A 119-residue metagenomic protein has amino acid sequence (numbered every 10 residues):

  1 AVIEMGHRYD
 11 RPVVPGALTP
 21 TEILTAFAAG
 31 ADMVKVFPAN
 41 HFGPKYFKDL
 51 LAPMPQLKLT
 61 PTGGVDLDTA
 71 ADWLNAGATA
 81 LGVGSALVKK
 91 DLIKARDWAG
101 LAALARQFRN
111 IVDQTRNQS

Functional and structural regions predicted by a protein language model:
A1-V2, K35-P44, A76-W98: Glycine-rich phosphate-binding active-site loops on the catalytic face of alpha/beta enzymes
V2-I3, E22: Aromatic/hydrophobic pocket-lining residues that form π-stacking "cages" and hydrophobic walls in ligand
M5-V14, P53-P61: Short beta-strand/loop segments at the ligand-binding rim of alpha/beta enzyme cores
G6-R8, L74, K90-Q118: C-terminal helical cap(s) of enzyme catalytic domains, especially alpha/beta-barrels
Y9-R11, T19-V34, P44-L50: Anionic-ligand binding region
P15-P20, A39-H41, T60-L67: Glycine-rich beta-to-alpha transition loops that act as phosphate-gripper elements at the mouths of alpha/beta enzyme
T21-A29, Y46, V65-L81: Catalytic cores of alpha/beta
